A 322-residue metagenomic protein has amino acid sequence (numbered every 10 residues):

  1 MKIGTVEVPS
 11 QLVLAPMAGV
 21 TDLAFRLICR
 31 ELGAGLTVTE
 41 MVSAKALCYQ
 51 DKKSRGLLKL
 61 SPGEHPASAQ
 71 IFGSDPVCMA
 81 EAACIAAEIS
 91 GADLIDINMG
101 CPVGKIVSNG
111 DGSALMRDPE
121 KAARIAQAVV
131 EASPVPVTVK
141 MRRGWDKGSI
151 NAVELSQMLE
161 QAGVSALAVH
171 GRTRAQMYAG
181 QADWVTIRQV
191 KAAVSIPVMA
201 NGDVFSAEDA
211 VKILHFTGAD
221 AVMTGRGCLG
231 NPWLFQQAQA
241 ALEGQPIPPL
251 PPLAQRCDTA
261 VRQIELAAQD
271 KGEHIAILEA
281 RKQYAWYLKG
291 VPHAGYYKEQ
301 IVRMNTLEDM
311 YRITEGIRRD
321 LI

Functional and structural regions predicted by a protein language model:
M1-V13, L47-P66, C101-D111, V130-T138 (+1 more regions): N-terminal small/glycine-rich loop or linker at the start of catalytic domains across soluble metabolic enzymes
K2, M17-D93: Glycine-rich, positively charged N-terminal anion/phosphate-binding segment
V8, L12, A18, L23-A24 (+7 more regions): Alpha/beta catalytic cores of nucleotide-metabolism and tRNA/nucleoside-modifying enzymes
L12-P16, T37-T39, A67-I71, I95 (+4 more regions): Hydrophobic faces of well-ordered beta-strands that scaffold small-molecule active sites in alpha/beta enzyme cores
M17-G19, V42-A44, F72-S74, G100-P102 (+4 more regions): Active-site beta-loop-alpha junctions enriched in small/polar residues
A80-D111, P119-I196: Alpha/beta enzyme core
M116: Aromatic- and acidic-residue-enriched carbohydrate-binding clefts of CAZyme catalytic domains
